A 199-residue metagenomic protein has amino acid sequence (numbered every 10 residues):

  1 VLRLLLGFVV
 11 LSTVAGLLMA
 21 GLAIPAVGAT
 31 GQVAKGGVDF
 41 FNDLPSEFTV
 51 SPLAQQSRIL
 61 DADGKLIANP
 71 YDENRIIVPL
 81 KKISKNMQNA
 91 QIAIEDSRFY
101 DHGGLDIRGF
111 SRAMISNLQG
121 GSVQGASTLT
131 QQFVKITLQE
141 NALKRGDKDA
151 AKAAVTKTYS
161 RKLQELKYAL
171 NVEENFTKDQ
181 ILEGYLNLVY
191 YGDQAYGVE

Functional and structural regions predicted by a protein language model:
V1-R58: N-terminal type II signal-anchor transmembrane helix that functions as the membrane-insertion/stop-transfer segment
L53-E199: Peptidoglycan glycan-strand catalytic modules in the bacterial/periplasmic cell-wall system
